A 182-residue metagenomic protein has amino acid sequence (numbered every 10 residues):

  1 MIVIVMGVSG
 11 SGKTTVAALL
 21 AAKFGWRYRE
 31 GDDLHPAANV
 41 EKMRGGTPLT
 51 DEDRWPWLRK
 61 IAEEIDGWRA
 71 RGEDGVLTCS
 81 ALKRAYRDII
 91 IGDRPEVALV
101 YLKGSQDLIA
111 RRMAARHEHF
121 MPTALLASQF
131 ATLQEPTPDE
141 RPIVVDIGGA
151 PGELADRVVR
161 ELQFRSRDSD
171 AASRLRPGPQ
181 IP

Functional and structural regions predicted by a protein language model:
I2: Walker A (P-loop) ATP-phosphate-binding motif of ABC ATPase nucleotide-binding domains
V5: Hydrophobic anchor at the beta1->P-loop junction of P-loop NTPases
V8: P-loop (Walker A) phosphate-binding loop of NTP-binding proteins
K13: Conserved lysine of the Walker
A18-K60: Conserved substrate/cofactor phosphate-moiety recognition/catalytic segment in nucleotide-dependent phosphotransferases
E52-R94, L102: Glycine-rich phosphate-binding loop used to anchor ATP phosphates in small-molecule kinases, encompassing both
D93-R112: Conserved phosphate-donor/acceptor-positioning beta-strand/loop module used by diverse small-molecule
A115-R157, R165: Small-molecule kinase domains that catalyze NTP-dependent phosphoryl transfer to phosphate-bearing small molecules
